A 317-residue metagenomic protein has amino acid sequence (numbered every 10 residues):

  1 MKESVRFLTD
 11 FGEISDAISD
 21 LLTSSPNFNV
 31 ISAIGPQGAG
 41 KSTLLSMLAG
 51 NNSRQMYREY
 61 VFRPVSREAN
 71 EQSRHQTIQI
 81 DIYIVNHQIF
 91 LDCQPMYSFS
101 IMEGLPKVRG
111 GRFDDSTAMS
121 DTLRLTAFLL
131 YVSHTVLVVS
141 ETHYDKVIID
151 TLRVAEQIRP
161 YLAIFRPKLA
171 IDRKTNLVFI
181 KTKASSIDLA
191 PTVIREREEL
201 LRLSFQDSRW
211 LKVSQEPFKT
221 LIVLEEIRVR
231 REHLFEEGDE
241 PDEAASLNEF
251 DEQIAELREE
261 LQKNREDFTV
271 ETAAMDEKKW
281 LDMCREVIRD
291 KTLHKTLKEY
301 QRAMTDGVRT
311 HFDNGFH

Functional and structural regions predicted by a protein language model:
M1-H317: Conserved GTPase G-domain substructure that encodes guanine base recognition and part of the catalytic core, centered
